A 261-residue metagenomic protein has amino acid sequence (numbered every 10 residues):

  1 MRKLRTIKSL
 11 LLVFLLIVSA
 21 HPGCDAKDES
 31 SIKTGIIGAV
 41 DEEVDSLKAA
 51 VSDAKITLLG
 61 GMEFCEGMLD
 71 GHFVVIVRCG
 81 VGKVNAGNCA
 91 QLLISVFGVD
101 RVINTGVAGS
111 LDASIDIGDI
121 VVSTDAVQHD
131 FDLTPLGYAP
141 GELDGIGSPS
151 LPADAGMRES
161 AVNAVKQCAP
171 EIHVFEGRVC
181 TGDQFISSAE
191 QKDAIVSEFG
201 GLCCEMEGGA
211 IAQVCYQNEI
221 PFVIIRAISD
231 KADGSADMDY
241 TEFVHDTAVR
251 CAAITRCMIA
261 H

Functional and structural regions predicted by a protein language model:
M1-L11: Bacterial N-terminal signal peptides that target proteins for export
L10-S19: Bacterial N-terminal signal peptides
A20-E29: Sec-dependent signal peptide cleavage junction
E29-Q91, F97: N-terminal short beta-loop-beta anion/metal-coordinating cradle
L111-F199: Mid-sequence, gly/pro-rich, charge-dense loop/helix-turn segments that line enzyme active sites
Q184-G234: A C-terminal functional module that forms or caps the active site or interfaces directly with catalytic machinery
A232-H261: His/Asp/Glu-rich mid-to-C-terminal helical/loop segments that flank catalytic regions of hydrolases
